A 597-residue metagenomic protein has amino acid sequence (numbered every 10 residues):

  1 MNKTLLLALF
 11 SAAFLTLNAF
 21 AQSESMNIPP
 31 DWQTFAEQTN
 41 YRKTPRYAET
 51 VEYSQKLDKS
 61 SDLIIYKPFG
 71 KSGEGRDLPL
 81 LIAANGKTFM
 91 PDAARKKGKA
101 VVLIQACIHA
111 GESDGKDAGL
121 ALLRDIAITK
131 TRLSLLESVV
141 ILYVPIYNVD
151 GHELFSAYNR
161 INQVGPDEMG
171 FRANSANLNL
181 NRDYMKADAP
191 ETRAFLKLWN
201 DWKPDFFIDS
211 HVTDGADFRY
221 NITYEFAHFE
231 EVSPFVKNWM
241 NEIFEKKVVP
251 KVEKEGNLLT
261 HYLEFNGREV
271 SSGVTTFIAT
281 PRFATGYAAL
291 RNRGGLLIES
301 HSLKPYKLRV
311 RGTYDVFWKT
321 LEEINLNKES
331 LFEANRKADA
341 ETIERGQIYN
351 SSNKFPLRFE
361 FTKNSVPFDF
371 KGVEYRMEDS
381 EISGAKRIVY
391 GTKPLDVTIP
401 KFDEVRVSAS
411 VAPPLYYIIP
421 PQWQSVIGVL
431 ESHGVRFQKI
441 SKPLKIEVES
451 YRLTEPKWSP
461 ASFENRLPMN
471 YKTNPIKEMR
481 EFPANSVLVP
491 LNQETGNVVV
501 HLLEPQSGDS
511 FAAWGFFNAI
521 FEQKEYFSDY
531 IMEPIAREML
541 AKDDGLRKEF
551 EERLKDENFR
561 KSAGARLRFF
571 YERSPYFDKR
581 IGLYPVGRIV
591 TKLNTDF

Functional and structural regions predicted by a protein language model:
M1-L7: Bacterial N-terminal signal peptides that target proteins for export
A8-N18: Bacterial N-terminal signal peptides
A19-S23: Boundary at the C-terminal end of the N-terminal hydrophobic targeting segment
M26-R42, I104-A106, R406-A412: Acidic/histidine-rich, surface-exposed loop or edge segments in extracytoplasmic proteins
A48-V102: Soluble metallo-hydrolase cores and metallopeptidase-like ectodomains found primarily in the secretory/periplasmic
K96-A106, S113-S271, T276-R282: Active-site/substrate-binding loop(s) of hydrolase catalytic cores
F265-V448, R452-L453: Hard-cation-handling environments
T495-N497, Q506-F597: Accessory, solvent-exposed terminal regions and/or long lumenal/extracellular loops of proteins
